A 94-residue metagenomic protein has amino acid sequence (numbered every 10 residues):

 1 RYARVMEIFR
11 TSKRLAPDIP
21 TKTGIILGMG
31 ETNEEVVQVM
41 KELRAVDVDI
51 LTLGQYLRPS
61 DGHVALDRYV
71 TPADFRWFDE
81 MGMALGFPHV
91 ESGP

Functional and structural regions predicted by a protein language model:
R1: Phosphate/pyrophosphate-binding betaalpha-module
R4-P20, I25-P94: Auxiliary Fe-S-binding modules of radical SAM enzymes
